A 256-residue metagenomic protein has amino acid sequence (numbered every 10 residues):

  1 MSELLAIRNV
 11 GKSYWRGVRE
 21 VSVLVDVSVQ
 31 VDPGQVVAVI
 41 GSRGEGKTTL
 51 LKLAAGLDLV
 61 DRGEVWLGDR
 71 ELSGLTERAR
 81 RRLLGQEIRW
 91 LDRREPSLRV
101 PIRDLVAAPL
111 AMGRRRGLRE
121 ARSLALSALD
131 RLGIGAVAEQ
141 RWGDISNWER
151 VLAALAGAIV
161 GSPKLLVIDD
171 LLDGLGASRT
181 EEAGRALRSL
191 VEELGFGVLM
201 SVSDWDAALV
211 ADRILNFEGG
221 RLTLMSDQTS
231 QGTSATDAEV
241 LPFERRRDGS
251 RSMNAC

Functional and structural regions predicted by a protein language model:
M1-I7, K12-D26, E77: A short, flexible loop at the N-terminus of ABC-type nucleotide-binding domains that lies
A55: Helix-to-loop junction immediately C-terminal to a conserved catalytic motif
G63-S73: Conserved ABC transporter NBD signature motif
L72-R89: ABC ATPase NBD coupling module
R94, V100-M112, L124: Q-loop/switch helix immediately C-terminal to the Walker
E120-V137: Conserved ABC ATPase "signature" region
R141-I145: Conserved ABC ATPase signature
